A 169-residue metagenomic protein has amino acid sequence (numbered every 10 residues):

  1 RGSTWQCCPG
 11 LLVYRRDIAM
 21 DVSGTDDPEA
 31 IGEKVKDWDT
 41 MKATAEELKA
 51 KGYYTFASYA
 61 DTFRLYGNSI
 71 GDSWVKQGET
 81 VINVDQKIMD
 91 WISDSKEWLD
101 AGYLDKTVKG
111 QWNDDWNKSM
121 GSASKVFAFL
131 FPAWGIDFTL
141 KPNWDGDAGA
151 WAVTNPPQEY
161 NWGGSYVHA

Functional and structural regions predicted by a protein language model:
R1-T62, W74-G110: Helix-loop-helix "hinge/cap" segment bordering the ligand-binding cleft or interdomain interface
T62, N68-S69, M89-A169: Extracytoplasmic/periplasmic substrate-binding proteins
